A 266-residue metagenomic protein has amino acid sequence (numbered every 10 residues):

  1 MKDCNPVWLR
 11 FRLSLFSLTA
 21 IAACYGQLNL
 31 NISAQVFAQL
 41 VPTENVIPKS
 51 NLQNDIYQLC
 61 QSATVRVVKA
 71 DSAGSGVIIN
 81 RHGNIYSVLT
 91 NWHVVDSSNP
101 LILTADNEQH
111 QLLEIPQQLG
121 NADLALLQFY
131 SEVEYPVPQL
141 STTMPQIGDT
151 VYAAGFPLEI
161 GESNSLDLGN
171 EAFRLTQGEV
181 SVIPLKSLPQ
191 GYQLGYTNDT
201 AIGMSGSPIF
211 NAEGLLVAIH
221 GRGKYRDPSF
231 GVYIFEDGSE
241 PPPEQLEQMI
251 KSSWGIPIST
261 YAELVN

Functional and structural regions predicted by a protein language model:
M1-Q58: N-terminal targeting leaders that route proteins to membranes or the secretory/organellar pathways
N31-N45, A73, R81-L126, S131-E132 (+1 more regions): Catalytic-histidine neighborhood of serine endopeptidases, predominantly the chymotrypsin-like S1/PA family
F37, E44-D55, L158-I160, L216-N266: C-terminal cap/linker of serine protease catalytic domains
N51-N54, L59-V88, H110-Q111, G206: A conserved glycine-rich beta-strand in the N-terminal activation segment of trypsin-fold
A63-R66, Y86-N91, I147-L158, N198 (+2 more regions): Active-site-proximal beta-strands of protease catalytic cores
V67-S72, L103-Q109, N170-Q177: Short coil-to-beta-strand transition motifs
I78-N80, E114-Q117, V182-P184, N211: A residue-level detector for short acidic-glycine micro-motifs
P136-Y192, T200-M204, H220-V232: Flexible, gly/ser-rich surface segments that form the specificity/activation loops bordering the active-site cleft
